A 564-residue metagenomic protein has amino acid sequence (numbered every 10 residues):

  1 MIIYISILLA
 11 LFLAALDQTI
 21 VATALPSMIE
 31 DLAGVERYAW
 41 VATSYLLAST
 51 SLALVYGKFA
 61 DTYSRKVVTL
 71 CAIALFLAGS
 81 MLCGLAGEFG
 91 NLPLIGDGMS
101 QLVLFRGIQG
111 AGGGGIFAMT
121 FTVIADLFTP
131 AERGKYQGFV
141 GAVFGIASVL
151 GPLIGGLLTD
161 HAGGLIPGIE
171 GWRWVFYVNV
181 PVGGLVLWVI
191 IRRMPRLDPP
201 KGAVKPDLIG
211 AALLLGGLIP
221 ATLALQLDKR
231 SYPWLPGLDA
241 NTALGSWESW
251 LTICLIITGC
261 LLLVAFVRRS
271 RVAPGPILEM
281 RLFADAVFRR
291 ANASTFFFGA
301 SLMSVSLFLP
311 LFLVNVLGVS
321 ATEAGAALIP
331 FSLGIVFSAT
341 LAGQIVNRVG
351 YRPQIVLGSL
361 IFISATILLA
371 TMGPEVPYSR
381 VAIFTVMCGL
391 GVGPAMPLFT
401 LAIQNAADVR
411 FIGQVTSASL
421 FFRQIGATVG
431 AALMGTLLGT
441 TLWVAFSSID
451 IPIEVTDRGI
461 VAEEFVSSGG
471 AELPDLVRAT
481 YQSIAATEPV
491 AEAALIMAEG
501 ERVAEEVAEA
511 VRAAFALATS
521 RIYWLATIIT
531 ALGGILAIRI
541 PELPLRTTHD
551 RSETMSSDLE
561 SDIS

Functional and structural regions predicted by a protein language model:
M1-I3, I7, P195, R268 (+3 more regions): Transmembrane-helix exit segments and adjacent C-terminal regions of multi-pass membrane proteins
M1-R192, A342-G343, V349, A370: Transmembrane-helix bundle of Major Facilitator Superfamily
I3-L52, A243-L255, L261-A265, R271-Q414 (+3 more regions): Transmembrane core module of solute transporters
A10, T69-L75, G79, F105 (+10 more regions): Residue-level signature of the transmembrane alpha-helical cores of Major Facilitator Superfamily-type secondary
A22, P26, C83, N91 (+8 more regions): Juxtamembrane/transmembrane-helix interface segments of polytopic membrane transporters
A86-N91, T129, G163, R193-R196 (+7 more regions): Short helix-capping/hinge motifs at transmembrane helix termini and TM-loop junctions
F117, P130, Q137-V143, L150 (+5 more regions): Small-residue-rich alpha-helical segments with characteristic i,i+4
H161-S294, S301, A514, S557 (+1 more regions): Hydrophobic transmembrane-helix bundles of small-molecule transporters
